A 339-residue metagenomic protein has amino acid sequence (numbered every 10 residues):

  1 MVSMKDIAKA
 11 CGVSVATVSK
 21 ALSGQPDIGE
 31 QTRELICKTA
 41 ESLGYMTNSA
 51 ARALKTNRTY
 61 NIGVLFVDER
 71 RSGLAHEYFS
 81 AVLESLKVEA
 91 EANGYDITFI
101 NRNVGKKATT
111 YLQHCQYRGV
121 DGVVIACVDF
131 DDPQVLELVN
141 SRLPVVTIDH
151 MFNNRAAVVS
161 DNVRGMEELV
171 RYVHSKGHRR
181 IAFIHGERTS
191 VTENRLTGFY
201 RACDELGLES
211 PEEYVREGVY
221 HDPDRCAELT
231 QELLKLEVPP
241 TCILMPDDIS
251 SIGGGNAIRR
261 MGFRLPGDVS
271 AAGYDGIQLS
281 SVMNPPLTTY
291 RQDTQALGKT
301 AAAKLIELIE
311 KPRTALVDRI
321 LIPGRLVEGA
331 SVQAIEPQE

Functional and structural regions predicted by a protein language model:
M1-Y60: N-terminal helix-turn-helix DNA-binding module of bacterial transcription factors
V2, N61-R171, S175, L233-K235: Alpha-helical recognition/docking segments in bacterial nutrient-uptake and carbohydrate-utilization systems
A10, S42, S85-N93, N140-T147 (+1 more regions): Bacterial carbohydrate/catabolite-sensing allosteric modules
G24, V67, E310-K311: Short helix-capping/hinge motifs at transmembrane helix termini and TM-loop junctions
Q25, N57, S72, K107 (+5 more regions): Generic structural signal for helix capping and beta-alpha/helix-loop junctions
R33, F79-L83, L196: Short amphipathic alpha-helical segment that frequently serves as the phosphate-/nucleotide-binding helix
S42-N48, V104-A108, C127-V128, G255: Short gly/ser/thr-rich secondary-structure transition/capping motifs
